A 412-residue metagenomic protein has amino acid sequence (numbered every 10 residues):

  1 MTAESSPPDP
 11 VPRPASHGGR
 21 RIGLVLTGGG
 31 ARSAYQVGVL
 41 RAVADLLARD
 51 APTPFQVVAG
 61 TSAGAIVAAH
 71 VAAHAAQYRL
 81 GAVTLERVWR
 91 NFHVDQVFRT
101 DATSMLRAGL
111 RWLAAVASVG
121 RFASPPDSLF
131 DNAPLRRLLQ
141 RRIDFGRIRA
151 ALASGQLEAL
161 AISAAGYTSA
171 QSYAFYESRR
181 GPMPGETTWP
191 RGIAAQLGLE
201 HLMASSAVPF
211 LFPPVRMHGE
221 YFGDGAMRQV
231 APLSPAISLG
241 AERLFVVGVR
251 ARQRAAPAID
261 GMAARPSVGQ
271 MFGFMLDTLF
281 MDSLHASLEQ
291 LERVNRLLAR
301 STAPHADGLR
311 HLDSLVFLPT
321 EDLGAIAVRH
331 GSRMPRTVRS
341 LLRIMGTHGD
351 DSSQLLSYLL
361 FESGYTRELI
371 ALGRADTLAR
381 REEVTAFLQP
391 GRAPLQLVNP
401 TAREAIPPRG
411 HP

Functional and structural regions predicted by a protein language model:
M1-I22, L395, E404-P412: N-terminal low-complexity/intrinsically disordered extensions
P12, H17-V25, G30-A133, R137-L139 (+6 more regions): Patatin-like phospholipase
V25, A102-V247, Q253-R254, R300-R339 (+3 more regions): Active-site-adjacent alpha/beta core region of enzyme catalytic domains
A63, V249-R250: An acidic- and aromatic-residue-enriched active-site/binding cleft used to recognize and process polar
V71-H74, Y78, G155-L157, A170 (+1 more regions): Short loop/turn hinge sites at secondary-structure boundaries
V249, A255, I259-D322, I326-G331 (+2 more regions): Terminal low-complexity/disordered tails
S332-S352: Low-complexity, glycine/alanine/valine/leucine- and proline-rich hydrophobic stretches
H348-L369: Short helix/strand-capping connector loops at secondary-structure junctions
